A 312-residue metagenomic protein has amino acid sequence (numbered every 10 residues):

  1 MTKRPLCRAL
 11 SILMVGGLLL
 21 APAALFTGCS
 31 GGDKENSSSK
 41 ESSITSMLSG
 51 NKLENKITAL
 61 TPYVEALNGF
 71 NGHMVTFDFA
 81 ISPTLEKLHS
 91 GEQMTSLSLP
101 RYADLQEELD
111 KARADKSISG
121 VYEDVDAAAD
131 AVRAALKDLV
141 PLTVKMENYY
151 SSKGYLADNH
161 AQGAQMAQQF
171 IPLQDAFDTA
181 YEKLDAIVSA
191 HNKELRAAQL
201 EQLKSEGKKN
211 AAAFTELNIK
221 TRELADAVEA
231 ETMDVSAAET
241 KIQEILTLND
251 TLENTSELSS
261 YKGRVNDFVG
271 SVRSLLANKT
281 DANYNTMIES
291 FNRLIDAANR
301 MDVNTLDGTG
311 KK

Functional and structural regions predicted by a protein language model:
T2-M14: Bacterial N-terminal signal peptides that target proteins for export
A24-G28: C-terminal motif of bacterial Sec signal peptides marking the signal peptidase cleavage site
S30-D33: Bacterial signal peptide processing site
E35-S96, H160-I171, D175, E182 (+3 more regions): Immediate post-signal-peptide N-terminus of mature secreted/exported proteins
S49-H160: N-terminal Sec/ER secretory leader and immediately downstream segment of secreted/extracellular precursors
V144-Q174, D281-I288: Polar/charged, Q/E/K-enriched amphipathic alpha-helical segments with strong coiled-coil propensity that act as
G163-V265: Extended amphipathic alpha-helical interaction segments
T240-K312: A cross-kingdom marker for long, charged
